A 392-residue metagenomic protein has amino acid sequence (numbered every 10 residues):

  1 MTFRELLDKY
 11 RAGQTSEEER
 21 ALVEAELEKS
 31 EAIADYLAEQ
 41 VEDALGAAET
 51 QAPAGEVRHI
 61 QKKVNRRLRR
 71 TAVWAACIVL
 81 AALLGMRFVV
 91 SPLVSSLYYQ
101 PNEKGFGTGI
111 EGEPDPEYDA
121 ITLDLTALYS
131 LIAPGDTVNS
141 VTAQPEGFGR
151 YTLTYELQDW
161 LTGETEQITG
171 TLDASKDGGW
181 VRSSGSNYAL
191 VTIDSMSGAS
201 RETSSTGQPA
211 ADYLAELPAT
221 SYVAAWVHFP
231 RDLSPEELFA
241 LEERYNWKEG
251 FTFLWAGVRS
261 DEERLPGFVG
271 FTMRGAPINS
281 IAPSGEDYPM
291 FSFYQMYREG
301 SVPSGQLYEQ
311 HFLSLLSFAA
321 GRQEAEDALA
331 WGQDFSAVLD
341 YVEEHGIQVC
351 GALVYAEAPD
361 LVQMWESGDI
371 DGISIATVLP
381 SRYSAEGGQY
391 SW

Functional and structural regions predicted by a protein language model:
Q14-A38: N-terminal amphipathic alpha-helical interaction or autoinhibitory segments
A34-C77: Cytosolic juxtamembrane regions of integral membrane proteins
T50-H59, V94-L172, K176-D177: N-terminal, intrinsically disordered, polar/charged segments of Gram-positive cell-envelope systems that serve as
V73-V89: Hydrophobic membrane-insertion alpha-helices, especially the h-region of bacterial N-terminal signal peptides
S130, V141-T142, A224-H228, G351-Y355 (+1 more regions): Soluble periplasmic/extracytoplasmic beta-strand elements of cell-envelope proteins
G149-P289: Extracytoplasmic beta-rich ectodomain segments of secreted or membrane-anchored proteins
V258-A330: Low-complexity, serine/threonine/proline-enriched polar segments
Y297-W392: Extracytoplasmic/luminal low-complexity segments enriched in Pro/Gly and acidic/polar residues that act as flexible
